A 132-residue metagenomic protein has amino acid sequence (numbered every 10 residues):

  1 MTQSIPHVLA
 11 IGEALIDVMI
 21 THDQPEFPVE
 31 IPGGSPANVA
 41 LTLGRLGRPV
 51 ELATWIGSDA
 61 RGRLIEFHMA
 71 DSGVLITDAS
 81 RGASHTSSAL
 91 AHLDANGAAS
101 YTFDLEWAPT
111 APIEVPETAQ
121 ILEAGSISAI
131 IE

Functional and structural regions predicted by a protein language model:
M1-L75: Glycine-rich phosphate/adenosyl-contacting loop at the front of the ribokinase-like
M1-L9, H68-A79, A95-E132: Ribokinase/PfkB-type carbohydrate-kinase core domain
A14, H85, S128: Flexible, active-site-proximal loop/turn residues at the rims of small-molecule/cofactor binding pockets and catalytic
P49, S87, A98-S100: A common structural microfeature
G57, S84, A95: Residues that form or immediately flank small-molecule/cofactor binding pockets and catalytic motifs
A60, H85, P109: Short alpha-helical
D78-S87: A short, structured active-site edge motif that brings together acidic residues
